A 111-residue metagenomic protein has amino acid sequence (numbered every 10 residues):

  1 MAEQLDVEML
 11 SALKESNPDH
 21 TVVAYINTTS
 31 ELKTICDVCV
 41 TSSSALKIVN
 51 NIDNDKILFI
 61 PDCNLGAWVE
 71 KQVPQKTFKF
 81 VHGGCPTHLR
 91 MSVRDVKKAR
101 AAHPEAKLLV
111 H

Functional and structural regions predicted by a protein language model:
M1-V110: Active-site loop-to-helix "anion-binding N-cap" substructures in soluble metabolic enzymes
